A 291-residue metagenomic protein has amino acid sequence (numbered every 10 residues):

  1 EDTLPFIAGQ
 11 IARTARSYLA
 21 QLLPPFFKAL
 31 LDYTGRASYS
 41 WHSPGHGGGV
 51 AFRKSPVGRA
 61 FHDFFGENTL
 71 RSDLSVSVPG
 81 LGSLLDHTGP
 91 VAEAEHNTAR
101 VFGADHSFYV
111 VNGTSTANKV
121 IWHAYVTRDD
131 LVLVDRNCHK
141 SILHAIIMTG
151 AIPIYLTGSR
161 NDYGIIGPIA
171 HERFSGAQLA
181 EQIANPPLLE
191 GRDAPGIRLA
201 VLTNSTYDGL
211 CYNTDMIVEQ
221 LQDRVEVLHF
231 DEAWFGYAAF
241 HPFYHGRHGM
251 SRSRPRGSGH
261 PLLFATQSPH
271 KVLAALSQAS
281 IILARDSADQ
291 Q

Functional and structural regions predicted by a protein language model:
D2-L23, A274-Q291: Conserved core segment of the aminotransferase class I/II
A8, S43, F52-P56, S77 (+1 more regions): N-terminal accessory regions of S-adenosyl-L-methionine
L19-R36: Structural flexibility/helix-modulation signal
L22, P90, F174-Q178: Soluble or luminal CAZymes and related metallo-dependent hydrolases
P44-T69: Conserved oxyanion/phosphate-binding beta-strand-loop segments in alpha/beta enzyme cores
F64-T116: Conserved N-terminal alpha-helix of the aminotransferase class I/II PLP-enzyme fold
R100, K119-T127, L131-Q291: Conserved PLP-enzyme active-site core in the AAT-like
